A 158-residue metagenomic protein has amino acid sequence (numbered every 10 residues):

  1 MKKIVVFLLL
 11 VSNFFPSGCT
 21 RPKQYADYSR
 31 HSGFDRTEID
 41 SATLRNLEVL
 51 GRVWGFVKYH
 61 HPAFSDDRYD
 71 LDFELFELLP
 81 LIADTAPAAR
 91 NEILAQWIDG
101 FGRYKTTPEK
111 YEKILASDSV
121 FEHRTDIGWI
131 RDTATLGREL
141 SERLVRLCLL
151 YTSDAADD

Functional and structural regions predicted by a protein language model:
I4-S12: Sec-dependent N-terminal signal peptides
S12-A26: Bacterial Sec-dependent signal peptides at the C-terminal "C-region" and cleavage site
K23-F76: N-terminal mature-domain "stem" immediately C-terminal to a signal peptide or N-terminal signal-anchor/transmembrane
W54-S65, P80-D84, I98-T106: Sec-exported extracytoplasmic/periplasmic mature domains
A86-A88: Short, charged, surface-exposed loops that flank catalytic or proteolytic processing sites
I93-T135, E139-S141, C148: N-terminal accessory alpha/beta regions
Y151-D158: Conserved small/polar residues in nucleotide/adenosyl-binding loops
